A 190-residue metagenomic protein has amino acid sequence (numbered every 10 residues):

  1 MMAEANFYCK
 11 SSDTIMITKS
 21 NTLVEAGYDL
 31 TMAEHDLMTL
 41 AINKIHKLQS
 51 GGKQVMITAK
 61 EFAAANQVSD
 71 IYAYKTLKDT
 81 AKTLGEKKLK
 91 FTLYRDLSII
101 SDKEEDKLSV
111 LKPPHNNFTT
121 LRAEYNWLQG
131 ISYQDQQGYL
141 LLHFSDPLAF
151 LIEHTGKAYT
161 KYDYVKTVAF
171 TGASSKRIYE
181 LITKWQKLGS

Functional and structural regions predicted by a protein language model:
M1-S190: Charged, alpha-helix-forming regions
